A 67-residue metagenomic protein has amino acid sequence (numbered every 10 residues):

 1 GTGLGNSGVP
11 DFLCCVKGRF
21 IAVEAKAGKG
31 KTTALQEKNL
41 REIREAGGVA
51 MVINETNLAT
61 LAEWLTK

Functional and structural regions predicted by a protein language model:
G1-K67: Catalytic phosphate/metal-binding cores of nucleic-acid and nucleotide-processing enzymes, i.e., regions that mediate
